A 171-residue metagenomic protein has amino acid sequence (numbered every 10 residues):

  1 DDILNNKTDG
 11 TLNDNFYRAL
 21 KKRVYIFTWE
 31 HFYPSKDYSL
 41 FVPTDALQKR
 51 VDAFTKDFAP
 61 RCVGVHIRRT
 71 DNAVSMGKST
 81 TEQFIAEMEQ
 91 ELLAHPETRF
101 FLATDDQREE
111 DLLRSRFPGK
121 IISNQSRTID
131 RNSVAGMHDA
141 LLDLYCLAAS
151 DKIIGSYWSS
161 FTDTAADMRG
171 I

Functional and structural regions predicted by a protein language model:
D1-A94: Secretory-pathway luminal glycosyltransferase catalytic domains
H66-T70, E89-V134: Catalytic donor nucleotide-activated moiety binding site of glycosyltransferases and closely related
S75-G77, E110-S115, T164-D167: A short acidic (Asp/Glu
G77, L102, G136-D139, I154: Aromatic-acidic/polar surface patches that form glycan- and anion
E82, G119-S150: Donor nucleotide-activated moiety binding/catalytic core segment of transferases that use nucleotide-activated donors
I85-L92, R114, S150, A166: Non-transmembrane alpha-helical segments in soluble domains of secreted/periplasmic/extracellular proteins
A140-I171: A donor-sugar binding/catalytic signature common to diverse glycosyltransferases and related nucleotide-sugar
